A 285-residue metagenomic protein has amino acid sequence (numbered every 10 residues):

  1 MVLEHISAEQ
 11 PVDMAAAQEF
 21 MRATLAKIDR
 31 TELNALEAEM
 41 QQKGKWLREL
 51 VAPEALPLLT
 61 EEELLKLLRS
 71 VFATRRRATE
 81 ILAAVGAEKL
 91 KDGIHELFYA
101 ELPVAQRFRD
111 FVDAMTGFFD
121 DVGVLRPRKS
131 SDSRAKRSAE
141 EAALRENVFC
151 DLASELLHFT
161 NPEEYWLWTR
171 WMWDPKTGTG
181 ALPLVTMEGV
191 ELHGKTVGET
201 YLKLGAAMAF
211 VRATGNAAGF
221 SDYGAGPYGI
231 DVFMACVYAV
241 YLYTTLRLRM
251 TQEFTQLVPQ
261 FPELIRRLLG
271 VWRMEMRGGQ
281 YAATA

Functional and structural regions predicted by a protein language model:
M1-L144, E163-R170, T177-A285: An N-terminal alpha-helical hairpin/helix-loop-helix interaction module that forms a charged, gly/pro-flexible surface
R137-F159: Helix-hairpin-helix
L157, M172-W173: Short, well-ordered alpha-helical packing segments
